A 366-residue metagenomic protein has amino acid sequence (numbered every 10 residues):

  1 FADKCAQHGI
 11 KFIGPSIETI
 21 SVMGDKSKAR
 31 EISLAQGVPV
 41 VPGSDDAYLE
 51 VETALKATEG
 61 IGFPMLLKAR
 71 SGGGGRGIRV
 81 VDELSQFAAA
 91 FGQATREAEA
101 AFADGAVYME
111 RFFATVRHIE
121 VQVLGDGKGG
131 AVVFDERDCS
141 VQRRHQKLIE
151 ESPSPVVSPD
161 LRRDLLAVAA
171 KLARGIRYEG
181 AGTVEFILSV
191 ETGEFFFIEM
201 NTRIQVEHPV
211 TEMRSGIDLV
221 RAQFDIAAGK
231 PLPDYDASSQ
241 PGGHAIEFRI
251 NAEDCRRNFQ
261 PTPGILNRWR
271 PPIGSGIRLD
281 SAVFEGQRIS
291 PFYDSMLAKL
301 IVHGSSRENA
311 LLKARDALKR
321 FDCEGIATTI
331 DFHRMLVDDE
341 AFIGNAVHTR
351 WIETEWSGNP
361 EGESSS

Functional and structural regions predicted by a protein language model:
F1-D25, P39-D46: A short, GP-enriched loop/loop-strand-helix hinge that lies immediately N-terminal to, or at the N-terminal rim
A6, L34, E59: Anion (oxyanion) recognition and catalysis
I10, G14, Q36-G37, A69 (+2 more regions): ATP-dependent carboxylate activation and anion-phosphoryl transfer catalytic cores that bind Mg-ATP to form
M23, D45-Y48, V81, G304-S305: Conserved aromatic
K28-A47, P155-V156: Conserved thiamine diphosphate
D46-V51, A114-V116: Short acidic loop-to-helix transition motifs that present clustered carboxylates
T53-A54, Q86: Short acidic active-site motifs
K56-L66: Acidic/histidine-enriched active-site and ligand-binding environments that engage anionic O-linkages
